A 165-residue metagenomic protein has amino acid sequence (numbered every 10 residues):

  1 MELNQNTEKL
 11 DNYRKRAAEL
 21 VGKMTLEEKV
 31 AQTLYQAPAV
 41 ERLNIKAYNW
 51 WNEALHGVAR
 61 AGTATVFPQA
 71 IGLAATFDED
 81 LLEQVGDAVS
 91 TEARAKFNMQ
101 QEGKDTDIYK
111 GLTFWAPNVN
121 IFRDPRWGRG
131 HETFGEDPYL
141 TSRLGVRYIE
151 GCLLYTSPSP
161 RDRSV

Functional and structural regions predicted by a protein language model:
M1-W115, R126, R143, G151-L153: N-terminal hydrophobic targeting/anchoring segments and the immediately downstream early-domain regions of hydrolases
A116-P117, F122-G130: Flexible, glycine-rich active-site loops centered on histidine and acidic residues that chelate a metal or position
R129-G151: Acidic, His- and aromatic-enriched active-site or binding-groove loops in soluble protein domains that engage sugars
Y155-P160: Conserved small/polar residues in nucleotide/adenosyl-binding loops
